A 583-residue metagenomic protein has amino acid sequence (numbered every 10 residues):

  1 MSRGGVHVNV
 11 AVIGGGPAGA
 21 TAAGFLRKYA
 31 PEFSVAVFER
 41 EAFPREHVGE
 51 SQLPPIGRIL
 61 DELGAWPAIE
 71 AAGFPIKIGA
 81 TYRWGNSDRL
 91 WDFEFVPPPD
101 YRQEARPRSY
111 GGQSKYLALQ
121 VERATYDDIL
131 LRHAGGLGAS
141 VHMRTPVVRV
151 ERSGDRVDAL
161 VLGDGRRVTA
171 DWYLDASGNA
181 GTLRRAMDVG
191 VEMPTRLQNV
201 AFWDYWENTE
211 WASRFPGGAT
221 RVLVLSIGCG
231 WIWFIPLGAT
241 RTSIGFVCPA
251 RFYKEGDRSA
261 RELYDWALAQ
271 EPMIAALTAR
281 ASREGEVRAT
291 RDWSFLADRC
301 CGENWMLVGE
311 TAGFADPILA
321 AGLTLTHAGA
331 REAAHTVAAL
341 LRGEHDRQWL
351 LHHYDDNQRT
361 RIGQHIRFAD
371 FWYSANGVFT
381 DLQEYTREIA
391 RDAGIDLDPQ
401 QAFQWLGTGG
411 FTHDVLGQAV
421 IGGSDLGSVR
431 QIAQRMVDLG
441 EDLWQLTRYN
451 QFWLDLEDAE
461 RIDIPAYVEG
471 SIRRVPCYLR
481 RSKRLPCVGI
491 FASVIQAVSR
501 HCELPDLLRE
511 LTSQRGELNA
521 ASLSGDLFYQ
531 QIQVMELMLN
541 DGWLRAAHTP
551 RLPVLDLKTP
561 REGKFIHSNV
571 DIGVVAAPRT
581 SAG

Functional and structural regions predicted by a protein language model:
R3-A18, A36: Beta1/beta-strand and adjacent pyrophosphate-binding region of the FAD-binding site in flavoprotein oxidoreductases
I13, R27-V48: Glycine-rich FAD pyrophosphate-binding loop
R45-W91: N-terminal FAD cofactor-binding segment of flavoenzymes
A68-I69, R83-W172, A176-S177, T182 (+1 more regions): Feature captures the FAD/FMN-dependent oxidoreductase FAD-binding
G73, L197, G238, F252-F371 (+1 more regions): FAD/FMN-dependent oxidoreductases across multiple families
R132-M273: Predominantly flavin-linked oxidoreductase catalytic cores and closely associated redox partners
A338-N450: C-terminal helical "tail/cap" subdomain of flavin- and related membrane-associated enzymes
H413-D506, T512-S524, I532, E536 (+1 more regions): Acidic, low-complexity/disordered tracts enriched in E/D and polar residues
